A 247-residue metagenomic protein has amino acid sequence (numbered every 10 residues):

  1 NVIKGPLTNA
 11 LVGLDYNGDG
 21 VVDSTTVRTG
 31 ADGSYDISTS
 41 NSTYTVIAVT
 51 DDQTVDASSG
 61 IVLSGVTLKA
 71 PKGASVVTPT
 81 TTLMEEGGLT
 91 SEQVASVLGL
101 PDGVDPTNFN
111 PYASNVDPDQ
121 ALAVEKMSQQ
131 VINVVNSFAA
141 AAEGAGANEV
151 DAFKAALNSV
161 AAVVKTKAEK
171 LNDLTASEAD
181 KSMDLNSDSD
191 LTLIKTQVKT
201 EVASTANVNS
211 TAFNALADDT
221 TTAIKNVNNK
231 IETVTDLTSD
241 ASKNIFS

Functional and structural regions predicted by a protein language model:
N1-S247: Feature for extracytoplasmic/surface-facing segments of secreted or surface-associated proteins, emphasizing
